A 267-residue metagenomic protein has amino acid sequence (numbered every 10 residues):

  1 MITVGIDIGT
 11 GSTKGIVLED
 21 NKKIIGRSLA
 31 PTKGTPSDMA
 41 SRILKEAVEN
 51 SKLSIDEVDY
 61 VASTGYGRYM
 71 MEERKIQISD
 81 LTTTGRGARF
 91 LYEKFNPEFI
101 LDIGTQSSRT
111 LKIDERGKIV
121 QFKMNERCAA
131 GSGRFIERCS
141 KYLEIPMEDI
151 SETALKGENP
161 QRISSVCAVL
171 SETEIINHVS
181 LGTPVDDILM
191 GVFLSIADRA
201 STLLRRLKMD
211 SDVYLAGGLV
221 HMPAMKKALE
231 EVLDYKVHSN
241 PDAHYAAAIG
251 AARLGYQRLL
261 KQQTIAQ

Functional and structural regions predicted by a protein language model:
T3-D7, Y60-A62, N96-D102: Short glycine-aspartate micro-motif
T3-R42, I119-F122, E126-C128: Short glycine-rich, Thr/Ser-proximal phosphate-binding strand/loop in the N-terminal lobe of ATP-dependent enzymes
G26-T32, S51-T82, L111, G117-V120: Short beta-strand-loop/turn "lid" adjacent to the catalytic site in phosphate-handling enzymes
T35-P36, E115-N159, R253: Glycine-rich phosphate-binding loop plus the immediately following alpha-helix
L44-D59, Y92, A200-S211: Phosphate/pyrophosphate-binding loops at sites that engage ATP/ADP/AMP, CoA/4′-phosphopantetheine, polyphosphate
Y66, L204, M209-V232, A243-A247: Glycine-rich phosphate-binding loops at beta-strand->alpha-helix junctions
G133-E137, N240-Q267: Glycine-rich phosphate-binding/hydrolytic loop that grips phosphoryl groups
S171-R205, H244: Adenine-nucleotide phosphate-binding core of ATP-dependent small-molecule kinases
